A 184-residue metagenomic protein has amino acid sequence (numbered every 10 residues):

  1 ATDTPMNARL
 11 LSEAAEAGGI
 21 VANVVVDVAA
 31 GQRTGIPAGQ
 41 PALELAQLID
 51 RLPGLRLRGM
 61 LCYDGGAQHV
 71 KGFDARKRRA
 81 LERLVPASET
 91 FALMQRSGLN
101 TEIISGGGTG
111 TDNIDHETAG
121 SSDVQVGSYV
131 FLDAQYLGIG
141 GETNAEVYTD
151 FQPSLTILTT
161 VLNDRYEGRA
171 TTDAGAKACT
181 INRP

Functional and structural regions predicted by a protein language model:
A1-F73: Active-site-proximal beta-alpha core segment in soluble small-molecule metabolic enzymes
F73, R78-P184: Active-site anion/phosphate-binding pocket segments in diverse small-molecule metabolic enzymes
